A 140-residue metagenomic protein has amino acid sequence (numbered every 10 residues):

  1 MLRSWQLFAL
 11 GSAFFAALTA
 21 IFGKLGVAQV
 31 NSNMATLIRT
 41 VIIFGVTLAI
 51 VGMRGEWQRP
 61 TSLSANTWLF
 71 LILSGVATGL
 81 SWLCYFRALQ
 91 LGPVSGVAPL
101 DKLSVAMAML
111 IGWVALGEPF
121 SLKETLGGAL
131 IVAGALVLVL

Functional and structural regions predicted by a protein language model:
M1-G11, V30, I43-L71, W82-L91 (+1 more regions): Membrane-interface interhelical linkers
L7, G11-F14, I38-I42, L69 (+3 more regions): Hydrophobic residues within alpha-helical transmembrane segments of multi-pass solute transporters/permease subunits
A13, A17, I21, L48 (+3 more regions): Hydrophobic/small/kink-forming positions within alpha-helical transmembrane segments of polytopic membrane proteins
L18-I42: Juxtamembrane helix-loop-helix junctions in multi-pass membrane proteins
G26, A35, A88, V114-G117: Hydrophobic/aromatic residues within transmembrane alpha-helices of multi-pass small-molecule transporters
V41-I42, G92-G112: Specific alpha-helical transmembrane segments that line the substrate/conduction pathway and gating interfaces
T47, K123-V139: Hydrophobic transmembrane alpha-helices of multi-pass small-molecule transport proteins
A106-T125: C-terminal transmembrane-helix exit sites in multi-pass transporters
